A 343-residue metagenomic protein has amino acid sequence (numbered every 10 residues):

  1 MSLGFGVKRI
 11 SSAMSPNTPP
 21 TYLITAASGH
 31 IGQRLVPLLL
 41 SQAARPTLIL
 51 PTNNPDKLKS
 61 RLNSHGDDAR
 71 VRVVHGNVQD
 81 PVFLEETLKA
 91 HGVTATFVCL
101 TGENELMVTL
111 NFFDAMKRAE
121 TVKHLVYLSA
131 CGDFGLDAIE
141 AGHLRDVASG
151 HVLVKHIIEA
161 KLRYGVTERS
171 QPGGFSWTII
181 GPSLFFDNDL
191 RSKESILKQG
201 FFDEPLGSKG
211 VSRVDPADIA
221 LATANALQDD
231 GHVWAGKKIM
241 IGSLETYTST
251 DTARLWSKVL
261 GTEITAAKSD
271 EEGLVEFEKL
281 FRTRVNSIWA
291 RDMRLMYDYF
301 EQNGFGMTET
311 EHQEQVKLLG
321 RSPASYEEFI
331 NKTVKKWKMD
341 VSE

Functional and structural regions predicted by a protein language model:
L3-F5, A13-T47, P51-R61, Q79-P81 (+2 more regions): Oxidoreductase cofactor-interface core, primarily capturing Rossmann-like NAD(P)-dependent enzymes
V36-L39, P46-P55, V82-L84, I241 (+4 more regions): "… SH3/SAM/PH, and C2H2 zinc fingers" -> "… SH3/SAM/PH, FHA domains, and C2H2 zinc fingers"
L50-E120, G132-A141: NAD(P)H-binding glycine-rich loop region in Rossmannoid oxidoreductase-like domains and their noncatalytic homologs
E85, L110-F113, P216-A224, Y326-N331: Short, amphipathic alpha-helical "lid/cap" segments that border enzyme active or binding sites
V126-L128: Short beta-strand segments at enzyme active-site cores
Y247-T248, E311, S325: Residues that mark the N-terminal boundary/hinge immediately upstream of a DNA-recognition element
A253-G306, S342-E343: Terminal hydrophobic/aromatic helix or amphipathic segment near a protein terminus
E314-E343: Amphipathic terminal alpha-helices
